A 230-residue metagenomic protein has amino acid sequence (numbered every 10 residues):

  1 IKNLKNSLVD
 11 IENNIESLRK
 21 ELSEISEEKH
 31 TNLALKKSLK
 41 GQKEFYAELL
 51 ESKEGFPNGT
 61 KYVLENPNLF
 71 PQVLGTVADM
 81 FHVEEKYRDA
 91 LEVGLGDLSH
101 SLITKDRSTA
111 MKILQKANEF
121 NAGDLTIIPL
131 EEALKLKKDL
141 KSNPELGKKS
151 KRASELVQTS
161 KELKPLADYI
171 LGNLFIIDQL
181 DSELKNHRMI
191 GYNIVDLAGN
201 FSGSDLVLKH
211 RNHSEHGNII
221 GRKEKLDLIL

Functional and structural regions predicted by a protein language model:
I1-E54: Extended, EK/Q-rich alpha-helical coiled-coil segments that serve as long dimerization/scaffolding arms in large
S38-L230: Hinge-like oligomerization/junction regions that interrupt long coiled-coil arms in large cytoskeletal
